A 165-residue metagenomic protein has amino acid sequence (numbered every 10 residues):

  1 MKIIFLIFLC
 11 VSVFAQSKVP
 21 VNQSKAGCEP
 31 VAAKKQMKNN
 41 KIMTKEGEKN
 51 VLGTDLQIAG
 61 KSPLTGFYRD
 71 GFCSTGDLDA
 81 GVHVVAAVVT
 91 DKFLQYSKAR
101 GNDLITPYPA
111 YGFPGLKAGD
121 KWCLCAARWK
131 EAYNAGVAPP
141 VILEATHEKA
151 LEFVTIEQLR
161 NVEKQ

Functional and structural regions predicted by a protein language model:
M1-V21: Bacterial Sec-dependent N-terminal signal peptides
N22-K92, E163-Q165: Extended boundary segments
V88-L104: Short, basic/aromatic beta-hairpin or loop at an interaction surface
I105-G112: Short alpha-helix capping/helix-loop boundary micro-motifs
W129-E152: Short, compositionally biased
E148-Q165: Glycine- and charge-enriched low-complexity intrinsically disordered segments
